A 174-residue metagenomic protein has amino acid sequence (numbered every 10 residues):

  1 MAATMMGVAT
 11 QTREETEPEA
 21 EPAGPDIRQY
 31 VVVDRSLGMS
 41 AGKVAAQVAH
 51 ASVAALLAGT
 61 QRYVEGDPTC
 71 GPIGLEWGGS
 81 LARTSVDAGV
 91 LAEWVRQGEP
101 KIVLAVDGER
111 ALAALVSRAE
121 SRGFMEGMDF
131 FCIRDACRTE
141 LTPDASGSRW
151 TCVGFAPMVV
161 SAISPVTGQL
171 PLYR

Functional and structural regions predicted by a protein language model:
M1-R174: Positively charged, small/polar-rich N-terminal and surface patches that mediate targeting and assembly and bind
